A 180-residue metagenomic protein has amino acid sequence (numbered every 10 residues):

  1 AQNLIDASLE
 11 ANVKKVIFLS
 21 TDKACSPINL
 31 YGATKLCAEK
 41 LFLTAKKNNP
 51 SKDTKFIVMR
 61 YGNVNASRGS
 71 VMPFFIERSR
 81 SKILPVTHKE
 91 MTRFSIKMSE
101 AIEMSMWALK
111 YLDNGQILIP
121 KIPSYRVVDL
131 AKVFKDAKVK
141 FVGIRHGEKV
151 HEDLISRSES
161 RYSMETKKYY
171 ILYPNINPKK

Functional and structural regions predicted by a protein language model:
A1-T54: N-terminal Rossmann-like NAD(P)+-binding domain of SDR-like oxidoreductases, especially those catalyzing
E10, K40, T44-K180: Strand-loop microenvironment adjacent to phosphate/nucleotide-handling motifs in alpha/beta enzyme folds
